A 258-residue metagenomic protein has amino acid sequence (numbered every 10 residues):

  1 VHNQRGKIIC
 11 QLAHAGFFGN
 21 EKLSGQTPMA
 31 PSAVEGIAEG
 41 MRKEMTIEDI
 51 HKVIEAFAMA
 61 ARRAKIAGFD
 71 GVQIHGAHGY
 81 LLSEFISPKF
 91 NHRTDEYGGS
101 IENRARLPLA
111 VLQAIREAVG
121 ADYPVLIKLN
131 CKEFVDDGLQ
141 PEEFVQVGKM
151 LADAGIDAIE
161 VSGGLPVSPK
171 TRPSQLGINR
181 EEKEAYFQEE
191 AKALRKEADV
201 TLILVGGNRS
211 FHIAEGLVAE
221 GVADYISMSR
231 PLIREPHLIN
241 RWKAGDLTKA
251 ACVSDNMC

Functional and structural regions predicted by a protein language model:
V1-C258: Flavin-dependent oxidoreductase catalytic cores
